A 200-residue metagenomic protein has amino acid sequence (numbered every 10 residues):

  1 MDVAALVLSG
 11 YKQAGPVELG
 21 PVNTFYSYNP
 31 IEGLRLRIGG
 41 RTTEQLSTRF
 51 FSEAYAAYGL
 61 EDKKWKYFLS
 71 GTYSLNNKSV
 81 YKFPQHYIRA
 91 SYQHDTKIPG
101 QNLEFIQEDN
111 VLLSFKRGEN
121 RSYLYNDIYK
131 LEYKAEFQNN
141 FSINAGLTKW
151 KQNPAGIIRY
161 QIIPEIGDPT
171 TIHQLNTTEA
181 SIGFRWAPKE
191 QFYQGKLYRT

Functional and structural regions predicted by a protein language model:
M1-E32, G39, D95, G100-T200: Transmembrane beta-strand segments of outer-membrane beta-barrel domains in Gram-negative and organellar OMPs
V17-Y28, I38-G39, E44, T48-D62 (+4 more regions): Transmembrane beta-strand segments that form the barrel wall of outer-membrane beta-barrel proteins
L36-E44, D62-Y81, I88-A90, L131-A135 (+2 more regions): Feature captures outer-membrane beta-barrel proteins of Gram-negative bacteria and organelles
L46-T48, N77, N139, E190: Short coil turns and loop connectors of transmembrane beta-barrels in diderm outer membranes and organellar homologs
T48-S52, V80, Y193-Q194: Short, solvent-exposed secondary-structure capping/transition elements
R49-F51, Y87, S142, G146: Membrane-spanning beta-strand positions in outer-membrane beta-barrel proteins
L60-K64, I98-P99: Short active-site-adjacent helix-start/loop capping segments
H86-T96: Outer membrane beta-barrel
